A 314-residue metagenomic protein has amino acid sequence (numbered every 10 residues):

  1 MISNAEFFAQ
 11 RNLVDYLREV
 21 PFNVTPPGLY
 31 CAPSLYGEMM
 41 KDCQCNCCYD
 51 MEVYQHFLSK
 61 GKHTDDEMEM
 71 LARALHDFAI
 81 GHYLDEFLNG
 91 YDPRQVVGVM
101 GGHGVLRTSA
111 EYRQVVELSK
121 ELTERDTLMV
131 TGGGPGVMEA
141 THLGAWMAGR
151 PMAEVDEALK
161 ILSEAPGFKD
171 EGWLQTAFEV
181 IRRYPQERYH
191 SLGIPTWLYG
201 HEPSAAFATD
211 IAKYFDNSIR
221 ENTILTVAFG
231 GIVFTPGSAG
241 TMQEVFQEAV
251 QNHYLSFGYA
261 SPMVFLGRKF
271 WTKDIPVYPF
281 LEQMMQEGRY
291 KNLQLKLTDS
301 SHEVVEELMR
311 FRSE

Functional and structural regions predicted by a protein language model:
M1-N4, G136-G231: Acidic/glycine-enriched connector segments
M1-V97, R150-P166, E171-Q186, E314: N-terminal low-complexity/intrinsically disordered extensions
F7-Q10, R107, H201, F270-P276: Short, charged/polar "capping" segments at the starts of alpha-helices and the immediately preceding loops
V14-R18, V115-L118, T209, Q247-N252 (+2 more regions): Short, solvent-exposed amphipathic alpha-helical segments in soluble enzyme and RNA/protein-processing domains
V96-V99, A110-A158: N-terminal active-site beta-alpha-beta segment that forms phosphate/nucleotide-binding and substrate-recognition loops
T108, V137-T141, G240-Q247: Short glycine/serine/threonine-rich phosphate/pyrophosphate-binding segments that cradle anionic phosphate groups
I224-T226, Y259-E314: C-terminal functional extensions of proteins
A228-V250, S261-F270: Glycine-rich anion-binding loop/nest that anchors nucleotide
